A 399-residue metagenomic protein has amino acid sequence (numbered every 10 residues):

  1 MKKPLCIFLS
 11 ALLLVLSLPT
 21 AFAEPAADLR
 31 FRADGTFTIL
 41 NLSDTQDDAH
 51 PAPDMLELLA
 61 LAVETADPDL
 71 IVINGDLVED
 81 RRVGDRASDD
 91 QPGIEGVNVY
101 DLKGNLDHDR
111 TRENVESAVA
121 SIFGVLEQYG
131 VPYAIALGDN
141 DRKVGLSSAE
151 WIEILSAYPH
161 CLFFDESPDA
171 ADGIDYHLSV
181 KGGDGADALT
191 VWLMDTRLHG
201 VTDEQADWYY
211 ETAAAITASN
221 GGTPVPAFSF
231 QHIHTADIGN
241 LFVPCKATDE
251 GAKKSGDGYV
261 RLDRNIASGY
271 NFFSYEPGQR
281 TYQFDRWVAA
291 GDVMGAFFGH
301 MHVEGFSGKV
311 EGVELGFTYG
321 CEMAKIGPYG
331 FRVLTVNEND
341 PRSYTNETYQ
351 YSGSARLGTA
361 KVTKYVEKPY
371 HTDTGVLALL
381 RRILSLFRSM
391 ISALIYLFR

Functional and structural regions predicted by a protein language model:
F8-S17: Bacterial N-terminal signal peptides
S17-A26, F398-R399: Sec-dependent signal peptide cleavage junction
A23-E113, A120: N-terminal active-site segment of His-dependent metallophosphoesterases
E24-P25, G96-T223, T335: Extended active-site neighborhood of metal-dependent phosphoesterases/phosphodiesterases
T36-Q46, A188-R197, F230, E314-G320: Active-site-proximal beta-strand elements of phosphoester/diester hydrolases
D48-H50, E79-R82, I135-L146, H199-G200 (+4 more regions): Active-site environment of divalent metal-dependent phosphoester hydrolases
A66-L70, T190-W192, H199-H302: His/acidic metal-ligating clusters that form di-metal
V180-K181, S274, Q283-A290, E304-L380: Binuclear metal-dependent phosphoesterase catalytic core
